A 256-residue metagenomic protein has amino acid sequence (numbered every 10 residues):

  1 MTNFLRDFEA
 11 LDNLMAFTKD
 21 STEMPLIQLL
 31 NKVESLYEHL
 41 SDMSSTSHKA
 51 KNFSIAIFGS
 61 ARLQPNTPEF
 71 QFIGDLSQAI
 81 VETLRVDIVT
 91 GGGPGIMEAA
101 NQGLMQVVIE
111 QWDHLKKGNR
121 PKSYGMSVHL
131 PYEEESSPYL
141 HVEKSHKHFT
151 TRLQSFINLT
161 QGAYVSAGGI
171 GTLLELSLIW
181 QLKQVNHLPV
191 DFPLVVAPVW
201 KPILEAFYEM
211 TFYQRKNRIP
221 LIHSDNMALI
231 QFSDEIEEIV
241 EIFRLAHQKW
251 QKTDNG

Functional and structural regions predicted by a protein language model:
N3-N13: Conformationally flexible catalytic loops at phosphate/diphosphate-handling active centers
A16-G125: Glycine-rich beta-alpha loop segments
T83-L84, G95-A167, G171: Acidic/glycine-enriched connector segments
R85-I88, F192, M227-L229: Short active-site oxyanion
A100-I109, L176-K183, F207-K216: Short, well-ordered amphipathic alpha-helices
E110-H129, S166, W180-F207, S224-D225: Short, acidic/small-residue loops that bind anionic groups at enzyme active sites
S145-V196, H247-K252: Active-site/ligand-binding-proximal alpha/beta "capping" segment
P202-G256: C-terminal functional extensions of proteins
